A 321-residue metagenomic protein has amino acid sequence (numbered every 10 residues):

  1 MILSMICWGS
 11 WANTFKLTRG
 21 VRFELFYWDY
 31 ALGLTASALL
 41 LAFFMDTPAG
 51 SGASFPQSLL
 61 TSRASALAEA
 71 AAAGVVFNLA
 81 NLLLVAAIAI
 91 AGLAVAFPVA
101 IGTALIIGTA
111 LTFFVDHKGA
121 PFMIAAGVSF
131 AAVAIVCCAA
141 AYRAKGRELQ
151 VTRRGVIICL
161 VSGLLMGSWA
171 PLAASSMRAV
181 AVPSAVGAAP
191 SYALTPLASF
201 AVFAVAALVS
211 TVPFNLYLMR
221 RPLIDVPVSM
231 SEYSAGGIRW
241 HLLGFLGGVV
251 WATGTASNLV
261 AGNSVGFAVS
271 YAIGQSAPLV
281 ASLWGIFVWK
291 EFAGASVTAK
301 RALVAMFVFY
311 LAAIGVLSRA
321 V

Functional and structural regions predicted by a protein language model:
M1-V321: Polytopic alpha-helical membrane proteins, predominantly small-molecule transporters/carriers
